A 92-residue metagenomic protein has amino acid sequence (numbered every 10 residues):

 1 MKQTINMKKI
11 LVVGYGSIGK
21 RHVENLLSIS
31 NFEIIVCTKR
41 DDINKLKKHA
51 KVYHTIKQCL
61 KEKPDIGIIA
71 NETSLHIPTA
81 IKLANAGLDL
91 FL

Functional and structural regions predicted by a protein language model:
M1-H49: N-terminal Rossmann-like dinucleotide-binding module
K51-L92: Beta-loop-alpha module in the N-terminal Rossmann-like domain of NAD(P)-dependent dehydrogenases, especially those
